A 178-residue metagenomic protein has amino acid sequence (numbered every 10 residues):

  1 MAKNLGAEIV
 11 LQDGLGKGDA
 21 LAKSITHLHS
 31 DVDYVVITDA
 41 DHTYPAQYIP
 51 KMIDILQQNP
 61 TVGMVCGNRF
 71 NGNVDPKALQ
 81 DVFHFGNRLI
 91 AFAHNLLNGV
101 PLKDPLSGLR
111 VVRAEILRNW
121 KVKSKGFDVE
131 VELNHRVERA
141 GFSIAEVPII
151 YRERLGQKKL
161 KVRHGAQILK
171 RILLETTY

Functional and structural regions predicted by a protein language model:
M1-V10: Acidic donor-binding segment of Leloir-type glycosyltransferases
A2, L56, V137-E138: Hydrophobic residues within well-ordered alpha-helices
Q12-D13, T38-A40, V147: Cofactor-binding loops of NAD(P)H-dependent oxidoreductases, dominated by short-chain dehydrogenase/reductases
Q12-L15, D19-H27, Y34, A46-F127 (+2 more regions): Acceptor/aglycone-binding surface of glycosyltransferases and processive sugar-polymer synthases
V32-T43: Short beta-strand-to-loop acidic/aromatic patch adjacent to the donor-nucleotide binding site
V100-P101, V122-K125, N134-R152: Catalytic donor-sugar/metal-binding loop of nucleotide-sugar-dependent glycosyltransferases
A140-Y178: C-terminal catalytic/acceptor-binding lobe
